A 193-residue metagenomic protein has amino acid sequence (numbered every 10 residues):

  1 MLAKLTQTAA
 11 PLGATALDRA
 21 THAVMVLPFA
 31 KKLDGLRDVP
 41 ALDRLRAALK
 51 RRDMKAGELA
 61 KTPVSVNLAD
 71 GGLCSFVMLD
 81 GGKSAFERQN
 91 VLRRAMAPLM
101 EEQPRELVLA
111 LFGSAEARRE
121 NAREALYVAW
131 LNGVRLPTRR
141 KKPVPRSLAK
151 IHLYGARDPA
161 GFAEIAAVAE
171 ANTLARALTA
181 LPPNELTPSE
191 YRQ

Functional and structural regions predicted by a protein language model:
M1-Q193: N-terminal hydrophobic/helix-forming segments and targeting peptides
